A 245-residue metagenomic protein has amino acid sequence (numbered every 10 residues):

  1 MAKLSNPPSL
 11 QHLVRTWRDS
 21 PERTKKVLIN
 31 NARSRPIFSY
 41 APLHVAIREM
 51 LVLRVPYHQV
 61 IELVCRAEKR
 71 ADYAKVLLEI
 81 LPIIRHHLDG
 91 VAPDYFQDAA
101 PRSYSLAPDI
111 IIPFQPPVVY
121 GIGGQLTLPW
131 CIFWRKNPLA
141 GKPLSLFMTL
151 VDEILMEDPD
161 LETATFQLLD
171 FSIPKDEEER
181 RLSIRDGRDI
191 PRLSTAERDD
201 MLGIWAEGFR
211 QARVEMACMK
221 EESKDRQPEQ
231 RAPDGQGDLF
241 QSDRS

Functional and structural regions predicted by a protein language model:
M1-L13, A232-S245: Intrinsically disordered, low-complexity regions enriched in serine/threonine
M1-V76: A structured, charge-rich N-terminal accessory region that forms the first stable segment of a protein and links
C65-A99: Acidic-basic catalytic patches of nuclease active cores, encompassing PD-(D/E)XK and other metal-cofactor nuclease
A100-I111: Flexible, glycine/threonine-enriched loop-and-boundary segments that flank and lead into catalytic domains of large
D109-P113, P117-P129: Active-site beta-strand-loop-beta-strand hairpin of nuclease catalytic cores that positions key catalytic residues
C131-L139: Short beta-strand-loop-alpha-helix junction that forms the active-site gateway of nucleic-acid-processing nucleases
P138-D158: An exposed acidic His-Trp-rich patch
M156-R244: Metal-dependent nuclease catalytic regions and adjoining charged, substrate-binding loops involved in nucleic-acid end
